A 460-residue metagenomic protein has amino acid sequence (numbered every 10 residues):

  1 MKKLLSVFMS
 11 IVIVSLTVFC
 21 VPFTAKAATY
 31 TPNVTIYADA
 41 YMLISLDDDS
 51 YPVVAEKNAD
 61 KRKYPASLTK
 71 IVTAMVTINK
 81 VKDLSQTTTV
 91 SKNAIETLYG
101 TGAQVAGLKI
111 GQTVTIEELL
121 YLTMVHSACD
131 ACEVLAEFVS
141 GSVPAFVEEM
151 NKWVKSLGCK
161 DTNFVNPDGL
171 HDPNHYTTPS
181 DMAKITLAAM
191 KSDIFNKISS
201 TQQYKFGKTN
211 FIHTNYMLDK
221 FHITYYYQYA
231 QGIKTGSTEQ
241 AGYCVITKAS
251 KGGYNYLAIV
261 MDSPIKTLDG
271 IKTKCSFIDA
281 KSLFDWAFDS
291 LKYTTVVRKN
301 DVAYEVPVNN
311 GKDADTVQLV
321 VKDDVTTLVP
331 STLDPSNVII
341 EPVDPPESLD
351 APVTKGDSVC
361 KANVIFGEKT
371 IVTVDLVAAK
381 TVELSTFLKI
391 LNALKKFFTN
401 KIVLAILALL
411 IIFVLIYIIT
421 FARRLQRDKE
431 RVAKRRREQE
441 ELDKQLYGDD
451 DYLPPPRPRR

Functional and structural regions predicted by a protein language model:
M1-K2, E56, A393-F398: Short, Lys/Arg-rich N-terminal segment immediately upstream of the first membrane anchor
K2-K26, L404-F421: Sec-dependent N-terminal signal peptides of Gram-positive bacterial secreted proteins and lipoproteins
V14-S15, K82, L291: Hydrophobic alpha-helical membrane context
V18, P32-V34, A249, P352-V353: Sterically constrained small-residue positions within well-ordered secondary structures of folded domains
P22-S180, K184-D193: Active-site-adjacent loops and short helices of periplasmic peptidoglycan-processing enzymes
C159-K160, H171-R435: Domain-terminus/edge residues, biased toward the C-terminal soluble/receptor-binding domains of extracytoplasmic
Q426-R460: Cytoplasmic C-terminal tails of single-pass
